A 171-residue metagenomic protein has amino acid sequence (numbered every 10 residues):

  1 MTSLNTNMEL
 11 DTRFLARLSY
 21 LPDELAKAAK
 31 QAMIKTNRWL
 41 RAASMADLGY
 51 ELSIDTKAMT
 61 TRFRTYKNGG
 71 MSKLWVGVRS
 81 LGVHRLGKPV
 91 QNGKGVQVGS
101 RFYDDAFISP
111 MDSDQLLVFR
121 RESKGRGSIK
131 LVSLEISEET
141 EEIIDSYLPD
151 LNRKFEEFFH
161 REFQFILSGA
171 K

Functional and structural regions predicted by a protein language model:
M1-K171: Short, Lys/Arg-rich flexible segments
